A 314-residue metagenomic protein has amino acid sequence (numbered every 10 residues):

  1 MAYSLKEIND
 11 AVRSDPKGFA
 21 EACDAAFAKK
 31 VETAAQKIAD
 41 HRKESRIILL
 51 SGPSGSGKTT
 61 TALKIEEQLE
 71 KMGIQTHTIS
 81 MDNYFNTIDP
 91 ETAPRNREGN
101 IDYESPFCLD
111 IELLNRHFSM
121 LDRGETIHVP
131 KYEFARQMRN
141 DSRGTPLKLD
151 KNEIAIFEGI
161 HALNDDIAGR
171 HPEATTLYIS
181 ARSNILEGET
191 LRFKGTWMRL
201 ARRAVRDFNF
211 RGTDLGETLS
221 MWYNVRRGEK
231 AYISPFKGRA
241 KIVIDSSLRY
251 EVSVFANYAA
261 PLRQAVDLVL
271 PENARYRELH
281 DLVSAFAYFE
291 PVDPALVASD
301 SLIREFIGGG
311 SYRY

Functional and structural regions predicted by a protein language model:
M1-T33: Charged, amphipathic alpha-helical linker segments immediately N-terminal to NTP-binding catalytic cores
P16, E21, A162, D166-Y314: Conserved NTP phosphate-binding and transfer environment spanning the P-loop NTPase/kinase superfamily
I48-L50: Hydrophobic anchor at the beta1->P-loop junction of P-loop NTPases
K58: Conserved lysine of the Walker
T61-I65, S80: Hydrophobic positions on the alpha1 helix immediately C-terminal to the Walker A/P-loop
E67-H77: Post-Walker A helix-loop "phosphate-sensing" segment adjacent to the P-loop in P-loop NTPases
H77-I79, N86-R136: Conserved nucleotide-sensing/catalytic segment adjacent to the nucleotide-binding pocket in NTP-handling enzymes
N115-E173, L219-F236, I307: Glycine-rich phosphate-binding loop used to anchor ATP phosphates in small-molecule kinases, encompassing both
